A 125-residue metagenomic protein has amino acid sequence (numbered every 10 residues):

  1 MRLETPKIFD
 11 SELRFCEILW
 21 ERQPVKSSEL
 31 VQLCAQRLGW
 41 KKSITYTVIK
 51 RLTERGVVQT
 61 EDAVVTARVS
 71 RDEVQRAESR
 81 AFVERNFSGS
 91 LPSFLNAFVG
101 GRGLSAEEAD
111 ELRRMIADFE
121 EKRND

Functional and structural regions predicted by a protein language model:
E4-S11, A63-A81: Short, cationic-aromatic polyanion-contact patches
I8-S11, P24, S88: Short helix-coil-helix linker/hinge
D10-I18: Pre-recognition alpha-helix immediately N-terminal to the DNA-recognition helix within helix-turn-helix or winged-helix
I18-K26: Short capping segments at the starts of secondary-structure elements
V25-C34: Short acidic, hydrophobic short linear motifs in intrinsically disordered regions
Y46-K50: Short, hydrophobic-biased segments on the C-terminal half of alpha helices that form "recognition helices"
T53-A63: A short, conserved structural fragment
R80-R123: Amphipathic alpha-helical dimerization/coiled-coil segments that flank or bridge DNA-binding/regulatory modules
